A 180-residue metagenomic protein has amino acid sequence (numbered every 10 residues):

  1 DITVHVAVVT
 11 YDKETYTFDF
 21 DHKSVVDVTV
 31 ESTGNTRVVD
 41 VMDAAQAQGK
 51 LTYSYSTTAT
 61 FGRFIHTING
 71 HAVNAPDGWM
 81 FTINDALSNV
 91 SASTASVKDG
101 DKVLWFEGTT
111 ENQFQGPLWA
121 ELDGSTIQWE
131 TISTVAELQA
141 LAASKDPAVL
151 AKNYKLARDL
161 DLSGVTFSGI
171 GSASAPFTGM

Functional and structural regions predicted by a protein language model:
D1-T126: Ubiquitin-like/PB1-type beta-grasp interaction modules and other compact soluble beta-rich domains
W119-M180: Surface-exposed repetitive/solenoidal architectures
